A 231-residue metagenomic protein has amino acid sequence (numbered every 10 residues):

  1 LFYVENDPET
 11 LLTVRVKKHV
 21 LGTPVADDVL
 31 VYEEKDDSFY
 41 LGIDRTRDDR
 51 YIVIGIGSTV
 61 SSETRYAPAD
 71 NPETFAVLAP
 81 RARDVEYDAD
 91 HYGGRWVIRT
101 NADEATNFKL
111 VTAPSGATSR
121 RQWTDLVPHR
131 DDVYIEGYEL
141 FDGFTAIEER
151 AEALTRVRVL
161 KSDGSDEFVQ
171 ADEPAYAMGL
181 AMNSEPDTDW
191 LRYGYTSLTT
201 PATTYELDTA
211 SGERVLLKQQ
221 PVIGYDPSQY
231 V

Functional and structural regions predicted by a protein language model:
L1-V231: Peripheral, non-catalytic segments that deliver or gate enzyme domains
